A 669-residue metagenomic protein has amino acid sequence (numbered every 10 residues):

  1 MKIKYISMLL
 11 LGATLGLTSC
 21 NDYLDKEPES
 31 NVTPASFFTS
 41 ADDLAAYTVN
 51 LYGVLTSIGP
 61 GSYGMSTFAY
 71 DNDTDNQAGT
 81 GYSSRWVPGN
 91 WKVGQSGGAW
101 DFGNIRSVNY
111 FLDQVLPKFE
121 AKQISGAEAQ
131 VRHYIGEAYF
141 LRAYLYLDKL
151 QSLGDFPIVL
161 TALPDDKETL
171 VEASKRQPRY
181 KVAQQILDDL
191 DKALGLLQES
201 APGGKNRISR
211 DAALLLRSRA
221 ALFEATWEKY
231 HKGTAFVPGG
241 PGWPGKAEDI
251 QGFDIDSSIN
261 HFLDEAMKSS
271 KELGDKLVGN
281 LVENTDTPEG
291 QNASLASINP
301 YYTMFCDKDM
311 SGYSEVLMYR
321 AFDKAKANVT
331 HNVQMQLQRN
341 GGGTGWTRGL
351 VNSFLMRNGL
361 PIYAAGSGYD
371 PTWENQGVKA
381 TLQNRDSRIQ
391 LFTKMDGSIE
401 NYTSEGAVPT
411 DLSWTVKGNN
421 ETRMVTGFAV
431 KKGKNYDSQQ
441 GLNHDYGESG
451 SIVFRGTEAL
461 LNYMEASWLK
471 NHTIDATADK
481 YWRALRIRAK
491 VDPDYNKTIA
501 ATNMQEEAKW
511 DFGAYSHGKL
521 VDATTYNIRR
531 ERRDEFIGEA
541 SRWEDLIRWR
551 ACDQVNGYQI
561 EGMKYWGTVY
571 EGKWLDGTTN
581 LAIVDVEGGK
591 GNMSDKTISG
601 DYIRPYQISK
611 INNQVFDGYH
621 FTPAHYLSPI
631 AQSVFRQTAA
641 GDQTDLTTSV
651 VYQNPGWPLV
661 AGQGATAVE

Functional and structural regions predicted by a protein language model:
M1-S7: Bacterial N-terminal signal peptides that target proteins for export
L17-S19: C-terminal motif of bacterial Sec signal peptides marking the signal peptidase cleavage site
N21-Y82, F156, L160, K192 (+4 more regions): An aromatic- and glycine-enriched ligand-binding surface/loop that stacks and positions planar moieties
E27, L150-T161, K229-G233, H472-A484: Short, well-structured active-site flanking segments
T39-G59, A78-L153, T169-R210, V378 (+7 more regions): Conserved, well-structured interaction surfaces
D101-N104, Q185, A212, D249-H261 (+7 more regions): Long, intrinsically disordered, low-complexity segments
K118-R132, L197-R207, Y230-Q251, Y495-T502: Short helix/loop segment immediately N-terminal to the Walker
D148, S152-D155, F223, Y230 (+3 more regions): Alpha-helix C-terminal capping/termination sites
